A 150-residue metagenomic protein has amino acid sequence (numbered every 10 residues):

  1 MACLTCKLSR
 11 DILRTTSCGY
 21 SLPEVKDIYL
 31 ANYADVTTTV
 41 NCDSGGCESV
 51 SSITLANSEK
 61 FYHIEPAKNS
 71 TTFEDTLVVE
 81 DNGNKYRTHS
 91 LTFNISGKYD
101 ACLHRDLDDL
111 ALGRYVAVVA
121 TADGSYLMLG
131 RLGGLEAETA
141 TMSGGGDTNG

Functional and structural regions predicted by a protein language model:
M1-A2, K7: N-terminal export/ancillary region detector
C3, A56, K68-T139, G150: Extracellular/virion structural assembly segments
S9-I12: Intrinsically disordered, low-complexity, charge-rich segments with an acidic bias
T15-T88, L135-D147: Solvent-exposed edge beta-strands and adjacent loop segments that serve as assembly or binding interfaces
